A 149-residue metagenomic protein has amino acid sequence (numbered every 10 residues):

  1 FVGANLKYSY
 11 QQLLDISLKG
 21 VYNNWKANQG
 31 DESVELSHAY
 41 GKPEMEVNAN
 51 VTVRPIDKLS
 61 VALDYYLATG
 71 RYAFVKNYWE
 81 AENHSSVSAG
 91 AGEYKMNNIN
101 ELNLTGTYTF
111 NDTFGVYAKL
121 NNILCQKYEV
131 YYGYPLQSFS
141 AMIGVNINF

Functional and structural regions predicted by a protein language model:
F1-K76, L124: Gram-negative outer-membrane beta-barrel transporters
V2, G41-V47, N98-L102, Q137-A141: Residues that define the transmembrane beta-barrel architecture of outer-membrane proteins
G3, Q29-H38, S88-G92, N103 (+1 more regions): Extracellular loop and loop/strand-boundary signature of outer-membrane beta-barrel proteins
I16-V21, V87, D112-Y117: Short hydrophobic/aromatic-rich motifs at helix boundaries and adjacent loops
V47, T52-V53, E101-N111: A short, hydrophobic secondary-structure junction motif
L59, L102, F114-V116: Conserved beta-strand core positions
L63, W79, S88, G92-K95: Outer-membrane beta-barrel transmembrane domain signature of Gram-negative proteins, especially the mid-to-C-terminal
L67-N83, N97, T107-F149: C-terminal beta-signal and adjacent terminal beta-strands/loops of Gram-negative outer-membrane beta-barrel proteins
